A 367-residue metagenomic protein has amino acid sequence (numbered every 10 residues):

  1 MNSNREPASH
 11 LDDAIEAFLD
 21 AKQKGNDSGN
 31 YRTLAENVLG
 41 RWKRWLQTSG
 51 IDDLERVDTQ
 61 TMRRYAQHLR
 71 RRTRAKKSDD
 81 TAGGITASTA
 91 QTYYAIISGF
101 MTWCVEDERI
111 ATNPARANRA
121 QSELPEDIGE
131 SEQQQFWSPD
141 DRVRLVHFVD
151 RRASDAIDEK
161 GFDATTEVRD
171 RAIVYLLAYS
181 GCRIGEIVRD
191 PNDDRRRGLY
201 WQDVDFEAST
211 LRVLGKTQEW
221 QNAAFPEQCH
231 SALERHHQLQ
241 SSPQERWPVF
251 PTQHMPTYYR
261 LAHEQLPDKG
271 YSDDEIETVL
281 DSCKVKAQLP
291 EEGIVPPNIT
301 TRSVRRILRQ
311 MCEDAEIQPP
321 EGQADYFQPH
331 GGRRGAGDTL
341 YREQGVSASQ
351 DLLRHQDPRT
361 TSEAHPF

Functional and structural regions predicted by a protein language model:
E16-E132: N-terminal core-binding DNA-recognition domain of tyrosine recombinases/integrases
S49, K160, S272-D351: Short, basic (Lys/Arg/His-rich) helix/loop patches that form interaction surfaces in the mid-to-C-terminal regions
I97, I173-V174, G181, G185-D190 (+2 more regions): Alpha-helix N-cap/helix-start motif at helix boundaries, enriched for small hydrophobics
E108, E167, L176-P191, E343-Q344 (+1 more regions): A short, glycine-centered helix-capping/turn motif at helix boundaries that positions DNA-contacting or catalytic
E126-S154, Q218-E227, P243-P248: DNA breakage-rejoining catalytic core of tyrosine-based enzymes
V143-I184: Basic, Lys/Arg- and aromatic-enriched nucleic-acid-binding interface segment
R189-R235, L239-C283: Conserved tyrosine-mediated DNA breakage-rejoining catalytic core shared by Y-recombinases
D193-G198, V204, D325-Y326, Q344-A364: Short, polar N-cap/turn motifs at the start of nucleic acid-interacting alpha helices
